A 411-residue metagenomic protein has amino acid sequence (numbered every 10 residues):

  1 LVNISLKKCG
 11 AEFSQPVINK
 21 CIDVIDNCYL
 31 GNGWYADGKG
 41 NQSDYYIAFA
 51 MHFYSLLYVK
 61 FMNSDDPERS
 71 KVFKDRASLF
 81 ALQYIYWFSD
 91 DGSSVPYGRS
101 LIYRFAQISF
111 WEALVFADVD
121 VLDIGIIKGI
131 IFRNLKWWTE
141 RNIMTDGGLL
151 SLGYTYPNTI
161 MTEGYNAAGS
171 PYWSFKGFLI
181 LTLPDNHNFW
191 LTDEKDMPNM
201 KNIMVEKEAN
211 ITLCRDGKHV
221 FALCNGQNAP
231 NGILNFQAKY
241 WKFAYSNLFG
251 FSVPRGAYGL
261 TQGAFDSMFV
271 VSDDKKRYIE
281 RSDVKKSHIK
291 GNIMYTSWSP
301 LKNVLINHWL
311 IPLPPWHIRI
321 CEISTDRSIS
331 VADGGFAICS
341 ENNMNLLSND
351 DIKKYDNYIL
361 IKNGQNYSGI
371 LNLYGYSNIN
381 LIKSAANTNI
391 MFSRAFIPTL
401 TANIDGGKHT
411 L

Functional and structural regions predicted by a protein language model:
V2-E194: Extracellular polysaccharide-recognition and catalytic grooves
N3, N19, N27, N32 (+23 more regions): Detector for Asparagine
K7-K8, K20, K39, K60 (+17 more regions): Context-gated lysine
Y35-A36, Q42-E68, G232-W298: A contiguous, well-structured "functional interface" segment within a domain
I85-S89, G148, N186-L191, M197-N199 (+3 more regions): Short linear motifs at secondary-structure transitions and domain/linker junctions
L114-V121, G129-W137, R141-R277: Terminal, non-catalytic domain-edge segments
S252, G256-L411: Extended repeat-based interaction scaffolds and adjacent low-complexity, acidic/S/T/P-biased segments that form broad
